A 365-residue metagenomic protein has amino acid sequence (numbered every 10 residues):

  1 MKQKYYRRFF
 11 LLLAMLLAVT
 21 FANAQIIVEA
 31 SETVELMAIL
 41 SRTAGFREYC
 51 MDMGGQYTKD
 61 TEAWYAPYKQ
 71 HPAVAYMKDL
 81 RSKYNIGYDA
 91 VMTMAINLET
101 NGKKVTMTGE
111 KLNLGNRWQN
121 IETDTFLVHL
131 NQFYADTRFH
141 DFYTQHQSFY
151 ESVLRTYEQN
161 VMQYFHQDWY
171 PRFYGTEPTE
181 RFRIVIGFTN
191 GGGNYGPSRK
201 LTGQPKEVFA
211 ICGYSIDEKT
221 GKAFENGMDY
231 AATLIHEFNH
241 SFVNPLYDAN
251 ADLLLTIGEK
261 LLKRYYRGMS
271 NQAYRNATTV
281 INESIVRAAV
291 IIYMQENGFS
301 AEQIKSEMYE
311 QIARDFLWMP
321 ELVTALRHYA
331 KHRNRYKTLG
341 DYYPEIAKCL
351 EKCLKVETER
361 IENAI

Functional and structural regions predicted by a protein language model:
M1-Q25: Bacterial Sec-dependent N-terminal signal peptides
Q25-K103, R314-Y336: N-terminal mature-domain "stem" immediately C-terminal to a signal peptide or N-terminal signal-anchor/transmembrane
V74-Q167: Long, mid-chain structured domain cores
K111-N116, G196-M228: Active-site scaffold of zinc-dependent metalloenzymes
Q147-V208: Auxiliary, metal-adjacent structural segments of Zn-dependent hydrolase domains
M228-A249: Active-site recognition of the HExxH zinc-binding catalytic motif
N244-N271: Post-HEXXH active-site segment of zinc metalloproteases
A288-I365: Pan-zinc metallopeptidase signature
